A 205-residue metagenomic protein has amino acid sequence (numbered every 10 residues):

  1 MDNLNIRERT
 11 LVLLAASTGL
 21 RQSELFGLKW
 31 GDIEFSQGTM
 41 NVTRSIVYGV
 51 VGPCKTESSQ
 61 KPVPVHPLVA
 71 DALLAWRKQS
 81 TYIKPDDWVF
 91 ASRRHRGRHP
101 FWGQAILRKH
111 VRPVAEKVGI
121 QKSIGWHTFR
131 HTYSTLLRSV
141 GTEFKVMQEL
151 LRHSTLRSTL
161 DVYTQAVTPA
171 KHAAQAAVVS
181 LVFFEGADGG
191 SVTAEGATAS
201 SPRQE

Functional and structural regions predicted by a protein language model:
M1-R9, T18, V63, D71 (+4 more regions): Short, basic (Lys/Arg/His-rich) helix/loop patches that form interaction surfaces in the mid-to-C-terminal regions
D2, Q37, Y48-D71, K78-Y82 (+5 more regions): C-terminal secondary-structure termini that scaffold catalytic or DNA-interacting sites
D2-L4, L13-N41, I46, K145: Short, charged phosphate-coordinating catalytic segments
R9-V12, Q60, T132, S158-D161: Positions in alpha-helical segments
Q37-V42, D87, G125, T135-L136 (+2 more regions): Short functional hotspots where side chains directly engage DNA or cofactors
R44-I46, A115, L151, V167 (+1 more regions): Hydrophobic aliphatic residues
W102-G103: Active-site loop of classical SDR/Rossmann-like NAD(P)-dependent oxidoreductases, centered on the catalytic Tyr-X3-Lys
